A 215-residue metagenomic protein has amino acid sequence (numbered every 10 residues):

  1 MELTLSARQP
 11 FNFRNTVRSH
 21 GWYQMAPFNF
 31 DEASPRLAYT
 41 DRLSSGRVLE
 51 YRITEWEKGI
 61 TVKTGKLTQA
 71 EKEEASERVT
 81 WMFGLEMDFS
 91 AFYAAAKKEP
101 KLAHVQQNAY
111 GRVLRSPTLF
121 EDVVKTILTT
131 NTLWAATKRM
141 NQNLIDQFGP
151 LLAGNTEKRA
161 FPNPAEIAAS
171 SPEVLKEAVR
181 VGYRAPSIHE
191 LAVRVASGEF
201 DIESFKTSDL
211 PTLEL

Functional and structural regions predicted by a protein language model:
M1-L215: HhH-family (HhH-GPD) DNA N-glycosylase catalytic core used in base-excision repair
